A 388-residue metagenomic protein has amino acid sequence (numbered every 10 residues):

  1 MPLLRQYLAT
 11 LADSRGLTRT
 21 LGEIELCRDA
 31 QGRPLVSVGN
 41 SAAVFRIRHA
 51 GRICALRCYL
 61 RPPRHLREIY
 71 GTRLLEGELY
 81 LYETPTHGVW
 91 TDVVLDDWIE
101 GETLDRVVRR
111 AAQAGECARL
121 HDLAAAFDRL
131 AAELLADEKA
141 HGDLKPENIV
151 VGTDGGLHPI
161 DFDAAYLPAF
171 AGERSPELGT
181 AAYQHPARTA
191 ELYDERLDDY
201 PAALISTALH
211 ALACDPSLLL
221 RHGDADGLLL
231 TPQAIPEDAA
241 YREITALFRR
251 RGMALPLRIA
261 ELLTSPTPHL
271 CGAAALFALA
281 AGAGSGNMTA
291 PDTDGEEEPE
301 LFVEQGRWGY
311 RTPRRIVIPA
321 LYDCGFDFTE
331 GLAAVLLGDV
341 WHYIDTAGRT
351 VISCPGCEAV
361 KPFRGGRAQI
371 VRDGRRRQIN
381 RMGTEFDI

Functional and structural regions predicted by a protein language model:
M1-P34, E68: Juxta-kinase regulatory segment immediately upstream of eukaryotic protein kinase catalytic domains
P2, A211-P291: Helical subdomain adjoining the active site within ATP-dependent kinase catalytic cores
N40-L75: ATP-binding glycine-rich loop module of kinase domains
T72-R119, G172: Conserved structural core of kinase catalytic domains
A131, L135-V151: Catalytic-loop of the protein kinase fold
D161-Y166: Activation of the activation-loop gatekeeper triad in protein kinase-fold domains
E173-A187: Conserved activation segment of eukaryotic-like protein kinases, specifically the C-terminal portion of the activation
M288-I388: Residue-level detector of conserved, function-critical positions
